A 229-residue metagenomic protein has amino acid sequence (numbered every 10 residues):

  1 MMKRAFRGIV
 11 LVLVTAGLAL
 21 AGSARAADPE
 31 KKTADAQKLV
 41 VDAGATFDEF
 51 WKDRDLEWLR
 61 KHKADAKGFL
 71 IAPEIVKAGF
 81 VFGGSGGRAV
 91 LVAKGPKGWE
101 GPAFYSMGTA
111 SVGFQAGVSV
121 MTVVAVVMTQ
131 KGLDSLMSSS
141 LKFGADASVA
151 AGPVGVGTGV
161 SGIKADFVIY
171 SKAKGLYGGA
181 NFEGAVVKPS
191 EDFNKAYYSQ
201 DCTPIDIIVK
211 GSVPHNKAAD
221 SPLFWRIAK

Functional and structural regions predicted by a protein language model:
M1-V12: Bacterial N-terminal signal peptides that target proteins for export
L11-L20: Hydrophobic alpha-helical targeting segments used for export or membrane insertion
L20-A26: Sec/Tat signal peptide C-region and signal peptidase I cleavage site
A27-K229: Small-residue-enriched, tightly packed secondary-structure blocks
